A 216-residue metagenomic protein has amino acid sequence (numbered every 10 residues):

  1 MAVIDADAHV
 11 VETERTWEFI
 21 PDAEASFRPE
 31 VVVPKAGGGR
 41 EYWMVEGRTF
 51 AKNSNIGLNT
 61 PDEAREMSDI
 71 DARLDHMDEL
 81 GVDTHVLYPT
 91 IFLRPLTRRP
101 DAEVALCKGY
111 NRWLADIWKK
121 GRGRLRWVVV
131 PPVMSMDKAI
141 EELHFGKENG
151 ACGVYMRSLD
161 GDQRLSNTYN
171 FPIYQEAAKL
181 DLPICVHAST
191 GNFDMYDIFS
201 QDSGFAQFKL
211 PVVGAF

Functional and structural regions predicted by a protein language model:
M1-F216: Helix-coil boundary/capping segments in enzymes
